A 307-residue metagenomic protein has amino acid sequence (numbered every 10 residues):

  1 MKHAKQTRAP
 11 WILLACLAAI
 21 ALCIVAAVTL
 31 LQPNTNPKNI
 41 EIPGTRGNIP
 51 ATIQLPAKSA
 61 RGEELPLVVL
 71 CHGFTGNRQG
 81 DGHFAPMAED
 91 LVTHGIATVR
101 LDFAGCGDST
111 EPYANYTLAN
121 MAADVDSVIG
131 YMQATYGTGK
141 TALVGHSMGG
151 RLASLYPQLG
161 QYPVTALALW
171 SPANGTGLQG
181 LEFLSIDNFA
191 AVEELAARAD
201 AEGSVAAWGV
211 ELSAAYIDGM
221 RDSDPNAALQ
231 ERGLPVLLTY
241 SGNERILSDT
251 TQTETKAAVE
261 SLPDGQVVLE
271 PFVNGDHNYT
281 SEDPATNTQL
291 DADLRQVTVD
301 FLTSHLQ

Functional and structural regions predicted by a protein language model:
V28-R61: N-terminal cap/lid segment of alpha/beta-hydrolase-fold proteins
I49, R151, Q158, P163-F301 (+1 more regions): The alpha/beta-hydrolase serine catalytic core
L65, H72-N77: Active-site glycine-rich loops that stabilize anionic/oxyanionic intermediates across multiple enzyme folds
G76-A88, F103, T250-T251: The serine-hydrolase catalytic nucleophile loop
R78-G80, C106-T138, T288-Q289: Catalytic nucleophile-loop/oxyanion-hole region of alpha/beta-hydrolase and closely related hydrolase-like folds
A88-T110: Conserved alpha/beta-hydrolase
Y136-S147: Alpha/beta-hydrolase fold nucleophile elbow
G145-L155: Glycine-rich nucleophile elbow surrounding the catalytic serine of serine-hydrolase chemistry
